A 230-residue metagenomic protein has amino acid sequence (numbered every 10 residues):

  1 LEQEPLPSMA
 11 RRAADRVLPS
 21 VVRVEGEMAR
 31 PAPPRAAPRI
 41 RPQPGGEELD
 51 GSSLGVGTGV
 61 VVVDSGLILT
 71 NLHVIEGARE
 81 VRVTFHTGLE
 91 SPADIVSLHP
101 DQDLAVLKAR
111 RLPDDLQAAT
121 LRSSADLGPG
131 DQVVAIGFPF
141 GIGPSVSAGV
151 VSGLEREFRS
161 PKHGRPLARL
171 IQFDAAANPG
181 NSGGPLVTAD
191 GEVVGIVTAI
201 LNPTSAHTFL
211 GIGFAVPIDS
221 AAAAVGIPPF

Functional and structural regions predicted by a protein language model:
L1-E48, S52-L54, T58, L67 (+3 more regions): N-terminal activation segment of mature serine protease catalytic domains
P7, R11, V60, L89 (+2 more regions): Alpha-helical membrane and juxtamembrane elements of multi-pass inner-membrane transport and channel proteins
A13-A14, G51, V60, I95-S97 (+3 more regions): Replace "in large, NTP-powered and nucleic-acid-processing enzymes" with "in large, NTP-powered factors and other
P19-V24, G59, G66, T70 (+10 more regions): Terminal peptide-recognition signature
M28-R30, T87-L89, D190: Solvent-exposed strand-loop boundary residues in beta-sheet-rich modules
Q43, E48, V63, F85 (+2 more regions): Acidic surface patches and DE-rich sequence motifs
S53, A78-V81, D115-L116, I136-G149 (+3 more regions): Active-site loop architecture of trypsin-fold serine endopeptidases
V56, V63-P144, A221-A222, P229-F230: Conserved active-site neighborhood of the chymotrypsin/trypsin-like protease fold
